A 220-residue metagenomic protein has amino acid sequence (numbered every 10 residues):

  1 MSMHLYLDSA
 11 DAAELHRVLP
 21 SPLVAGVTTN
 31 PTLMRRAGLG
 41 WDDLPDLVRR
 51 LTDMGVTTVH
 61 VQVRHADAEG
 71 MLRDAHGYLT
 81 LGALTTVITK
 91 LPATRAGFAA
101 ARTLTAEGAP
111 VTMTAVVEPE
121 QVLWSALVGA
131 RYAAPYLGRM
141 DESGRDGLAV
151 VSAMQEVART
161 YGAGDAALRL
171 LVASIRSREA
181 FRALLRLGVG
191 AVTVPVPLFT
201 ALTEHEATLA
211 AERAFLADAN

Functional and structural regions predicted by a protein language model:
S2-H16, P20-V24, T29-T103, L137: Active-site beta->alpha loop and helix N-cap motifs at the rims of alpha/beta catalytic domains
D8-D11, H65-E69, L91-R95, M113-E120 (+1 more regions): Glycine-rich beta-to-alpha transition loops that act as phosphate-gripper elements at the mouths of alpha/beta enzyme
A13-S21, G70-D74, A100, E118-V128 (+1 more regions): Catalytic cores of alpha/beta
P22-G26, A83-T85, A100-T112, L127-A134 (+1 more regions): Glycine-enriched alpha-helix->loop->beta-strand junction motifs that scaffold or abut catalytic
G26, P31-R36, Y132-G144, G188-T208: Glycine-rich phosphate-binding active-site loops on the catalytic face of alpha/beta enzymes
N30, T89, S125, L184 (+1 more regions): Conserved, mostly hydrophobic/aromatic
P45-V59, L81-A83, F98-A109, D146-L170 (+1 more regions): Alpha-helix-loop-beta-strand connector modules within alpha/beta enzyme cores
A158-N220: C-terminal alpha-helical cap/extension of soluble enzyme domains
